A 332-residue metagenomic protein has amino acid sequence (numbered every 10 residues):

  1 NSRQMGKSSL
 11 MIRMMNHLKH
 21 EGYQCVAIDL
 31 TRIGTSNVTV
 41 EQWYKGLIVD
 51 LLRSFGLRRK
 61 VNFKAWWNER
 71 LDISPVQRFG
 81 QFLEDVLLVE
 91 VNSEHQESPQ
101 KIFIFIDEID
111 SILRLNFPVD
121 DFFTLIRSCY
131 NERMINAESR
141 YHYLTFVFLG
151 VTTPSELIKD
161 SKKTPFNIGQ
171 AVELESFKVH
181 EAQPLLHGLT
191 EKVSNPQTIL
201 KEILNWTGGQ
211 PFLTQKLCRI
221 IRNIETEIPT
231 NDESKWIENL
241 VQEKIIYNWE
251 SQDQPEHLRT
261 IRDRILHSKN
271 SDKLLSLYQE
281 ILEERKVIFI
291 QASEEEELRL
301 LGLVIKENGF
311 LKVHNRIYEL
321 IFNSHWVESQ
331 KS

Functional and structural regions predicted by a protein language model:
N1-F123, C129, L144: P-loop NTPase nucleotide-binding core
G6, T31-S36, S111, V151-E156 (+3 more regions): Conserved nucleotide-binding/hydrolysis micro-motifs of P-loop NTPases
S8, Q210, N315: Short, conserved phosphate/pyrophosphate- and ester-handling motifs at nucleotide-, phospho-/glycolipid
S111-K162: Sensor-1/coupling segment of RecA-like P-loop NTPase cores
D160-E175: A short helix-turn-beta junction within AAA+ P-loop NTPase domains corresponding to the substrate/partner-engaging
H180-L301, E307-N308: Winged-helix-like regulatory helical subdomains adjacent to P-loop NTPase cores
D253, Y318-S332: Short, amphipathic alpha-helical interaction segments positioned at domain boundaries
I305-K306, V313: Short beta-strand "wing" residues that participate in macromolecule-binding interfaces
